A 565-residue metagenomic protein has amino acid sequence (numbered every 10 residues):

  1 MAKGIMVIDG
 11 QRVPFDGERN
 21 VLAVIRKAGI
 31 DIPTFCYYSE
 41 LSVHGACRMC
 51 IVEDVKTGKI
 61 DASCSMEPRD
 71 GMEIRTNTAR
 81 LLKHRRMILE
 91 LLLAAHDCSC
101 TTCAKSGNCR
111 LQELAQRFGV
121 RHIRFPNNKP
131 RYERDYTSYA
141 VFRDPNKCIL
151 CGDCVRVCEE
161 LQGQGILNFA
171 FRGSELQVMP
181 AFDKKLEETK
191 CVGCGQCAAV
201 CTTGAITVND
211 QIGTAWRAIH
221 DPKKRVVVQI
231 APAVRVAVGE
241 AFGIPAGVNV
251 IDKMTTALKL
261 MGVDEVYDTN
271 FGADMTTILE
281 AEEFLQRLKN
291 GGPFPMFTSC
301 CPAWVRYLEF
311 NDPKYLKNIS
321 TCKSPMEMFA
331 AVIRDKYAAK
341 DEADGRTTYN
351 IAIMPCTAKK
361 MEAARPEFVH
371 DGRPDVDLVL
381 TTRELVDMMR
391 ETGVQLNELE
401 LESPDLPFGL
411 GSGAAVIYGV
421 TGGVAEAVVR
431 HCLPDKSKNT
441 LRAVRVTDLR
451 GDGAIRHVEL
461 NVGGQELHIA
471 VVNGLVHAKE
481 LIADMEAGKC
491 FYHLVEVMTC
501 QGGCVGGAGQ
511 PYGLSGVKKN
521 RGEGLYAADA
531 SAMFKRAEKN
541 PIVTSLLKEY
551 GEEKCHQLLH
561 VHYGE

Functional and structural regions predicted by a protein language model:
G4-I5, R12, D16-R85, L93 (+1 more regions): Iron-sulfur-associated redox domains of electron-transfer enzymes in respiratory and anaerobic energy metabolism
G10-R12, T101, R134, E187 (+2 more regions): A generic secondary-structure micro-motif detector that highlights 1-2 residue hydrophobic/ambivalent hotspots embedded
R48-G193, A199, I206-D221, R225: Fe-S ferredoxin-like electron-transfer domains and their immediately adjacent linker/connector regions across
